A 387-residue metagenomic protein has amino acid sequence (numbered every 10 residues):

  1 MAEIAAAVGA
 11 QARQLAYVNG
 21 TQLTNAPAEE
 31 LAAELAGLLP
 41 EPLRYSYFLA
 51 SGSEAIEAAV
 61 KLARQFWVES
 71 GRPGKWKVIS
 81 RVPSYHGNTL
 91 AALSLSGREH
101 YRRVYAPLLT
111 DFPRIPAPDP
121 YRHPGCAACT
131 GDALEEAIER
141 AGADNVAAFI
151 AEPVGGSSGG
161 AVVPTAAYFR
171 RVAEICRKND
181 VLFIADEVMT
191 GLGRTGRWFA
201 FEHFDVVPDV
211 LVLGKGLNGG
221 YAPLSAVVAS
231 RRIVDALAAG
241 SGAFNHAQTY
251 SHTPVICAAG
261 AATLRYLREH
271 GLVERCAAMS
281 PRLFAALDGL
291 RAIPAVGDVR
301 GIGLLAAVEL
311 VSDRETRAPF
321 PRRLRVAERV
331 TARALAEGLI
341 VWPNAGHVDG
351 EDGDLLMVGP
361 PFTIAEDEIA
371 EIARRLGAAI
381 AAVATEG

Functional and structural regions predicted by a protein language model:
M1-G387: Conserved N-terminal phosphate-binding loop of PLP-dependent enzymes in the Aspartate aminotransferase
